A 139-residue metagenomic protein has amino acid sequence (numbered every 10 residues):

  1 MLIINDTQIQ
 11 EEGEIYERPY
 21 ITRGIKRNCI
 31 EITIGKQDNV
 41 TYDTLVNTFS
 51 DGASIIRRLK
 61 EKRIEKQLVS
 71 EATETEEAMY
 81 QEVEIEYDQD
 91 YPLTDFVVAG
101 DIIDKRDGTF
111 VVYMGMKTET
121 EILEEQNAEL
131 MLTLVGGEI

Functional and structural regions predicted by a protein language model:
M1-E82: N-terminal, leucine/charged-rich tether regions that mediate assembly and partner docking in large macromolecular
M1-I4, Q67-I139: Viral virion structural and adsorption modules
